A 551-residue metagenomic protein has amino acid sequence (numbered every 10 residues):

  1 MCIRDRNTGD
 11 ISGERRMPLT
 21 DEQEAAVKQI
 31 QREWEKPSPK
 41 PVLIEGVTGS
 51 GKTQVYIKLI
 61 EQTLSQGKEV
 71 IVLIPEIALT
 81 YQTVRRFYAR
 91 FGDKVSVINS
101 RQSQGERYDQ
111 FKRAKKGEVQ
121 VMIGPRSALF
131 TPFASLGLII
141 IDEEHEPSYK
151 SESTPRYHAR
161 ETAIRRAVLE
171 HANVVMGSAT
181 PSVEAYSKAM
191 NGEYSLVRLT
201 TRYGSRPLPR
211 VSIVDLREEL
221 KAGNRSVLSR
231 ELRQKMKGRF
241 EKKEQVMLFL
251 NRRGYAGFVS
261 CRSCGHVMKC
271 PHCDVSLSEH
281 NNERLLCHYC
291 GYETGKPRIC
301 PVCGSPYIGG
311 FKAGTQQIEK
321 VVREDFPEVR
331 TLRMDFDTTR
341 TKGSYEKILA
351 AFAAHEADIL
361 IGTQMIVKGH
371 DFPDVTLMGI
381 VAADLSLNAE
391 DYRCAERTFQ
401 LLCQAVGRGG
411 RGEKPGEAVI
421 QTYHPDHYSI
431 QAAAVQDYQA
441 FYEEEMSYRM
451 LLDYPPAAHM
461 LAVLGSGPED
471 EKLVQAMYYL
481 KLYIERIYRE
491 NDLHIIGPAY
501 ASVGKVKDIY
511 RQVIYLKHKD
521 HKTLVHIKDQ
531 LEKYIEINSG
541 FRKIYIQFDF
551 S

Functional and structural regions predicted by a protein language model:
M1-D5: Conserved small/polar residues in nucleotide/adenosyl-binding loops
T8-T20, E24-K28, K36-V474, S502-G504 (+2 more regions): Inter-lobe coupling/hinge segments of SF2-like helicase ATPases
F91, F326, R486-N491, N538-S539: Short helix-capping segments at alpha-helix termini
L332, I487-A501, R542-F550: Short beta-strand elements
Y438, V474-I496: Short amphipathic alpha-helix segments
A476-L482, V525-Y534: Short amphipathic alpha-helices in soluble, non-transmembrane regions that often serve as interface/regulatory elements
K507-I509: C-terminal effector/interaction modules appended to NTPase cores
H521, K533-S551: Generic C-terminus detector
